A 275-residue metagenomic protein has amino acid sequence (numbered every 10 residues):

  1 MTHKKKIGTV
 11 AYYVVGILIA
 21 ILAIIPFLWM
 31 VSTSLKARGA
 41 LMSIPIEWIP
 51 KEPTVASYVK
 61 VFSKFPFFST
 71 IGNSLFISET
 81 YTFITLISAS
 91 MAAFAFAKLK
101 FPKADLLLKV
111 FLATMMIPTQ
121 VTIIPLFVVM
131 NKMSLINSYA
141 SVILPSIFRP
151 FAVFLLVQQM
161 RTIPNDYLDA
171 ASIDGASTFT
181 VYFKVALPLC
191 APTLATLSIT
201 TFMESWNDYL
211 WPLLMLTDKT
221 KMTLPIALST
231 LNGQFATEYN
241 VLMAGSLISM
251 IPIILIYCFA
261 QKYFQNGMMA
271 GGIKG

Functional and structural regions predicted by a protein language model:
T2-G275: A structural signal for multi-pass alpha-helical bundles of membrane permease subunits that mediate small-molecule
